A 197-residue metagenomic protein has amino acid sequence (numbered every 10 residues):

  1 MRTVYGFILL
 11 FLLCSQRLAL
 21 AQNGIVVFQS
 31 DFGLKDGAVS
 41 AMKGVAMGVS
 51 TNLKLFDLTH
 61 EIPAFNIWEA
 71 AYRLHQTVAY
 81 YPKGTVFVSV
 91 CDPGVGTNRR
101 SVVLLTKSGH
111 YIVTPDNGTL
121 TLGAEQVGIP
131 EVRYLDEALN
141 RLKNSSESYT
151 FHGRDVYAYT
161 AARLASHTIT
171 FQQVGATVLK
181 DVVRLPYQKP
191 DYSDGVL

Functional and structural regions predicted by a protein language model:
Y5-Q16: Bacterial N-terminal signal peptides
A19-A21: Boundary at the C-terminal end of the N-terminal hydrophobic targeting segment
N23-I25, G37-V39, G48-L55, E61 (+3 more regions): Active-site histidine-anchored catalytic micro-motif
S30-L34: Short polar catalytic/cofactor-binding loops
S146-L197: Anionic-ligand-binding alpha/beta catalytic cores of soluble enzymes and soluble regulatory domains that recognize
